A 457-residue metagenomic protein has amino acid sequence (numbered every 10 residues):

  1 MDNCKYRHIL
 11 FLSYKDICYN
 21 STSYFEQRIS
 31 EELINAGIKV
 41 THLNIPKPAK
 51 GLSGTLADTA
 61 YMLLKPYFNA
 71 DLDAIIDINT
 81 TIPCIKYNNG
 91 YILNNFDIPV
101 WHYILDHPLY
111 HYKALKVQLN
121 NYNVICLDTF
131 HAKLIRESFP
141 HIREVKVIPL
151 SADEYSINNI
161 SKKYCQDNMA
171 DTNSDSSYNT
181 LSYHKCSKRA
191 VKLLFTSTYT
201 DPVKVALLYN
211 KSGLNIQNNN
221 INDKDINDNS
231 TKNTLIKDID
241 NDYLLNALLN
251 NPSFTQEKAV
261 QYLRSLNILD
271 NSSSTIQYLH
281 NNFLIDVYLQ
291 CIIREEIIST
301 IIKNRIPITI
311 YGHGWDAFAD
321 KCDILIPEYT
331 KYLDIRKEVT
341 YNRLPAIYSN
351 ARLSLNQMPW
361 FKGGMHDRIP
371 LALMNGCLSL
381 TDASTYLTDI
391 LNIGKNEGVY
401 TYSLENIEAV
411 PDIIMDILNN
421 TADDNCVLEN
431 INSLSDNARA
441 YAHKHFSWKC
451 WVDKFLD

Functional and structural regions predicted by a protein language model:
C4-Y6, D71-L72, D97, N121 (+5 more regions): A general structural motif
K5, L10-F25, R143-D171, Y178-K362 (+1 more regions): Nucleotide-sugar donor-binding catalytic core of glycosyltransferases
L10-D16, T22-A36, T41-S138, Y155-N159 (+5 more regions): Extended catalytic core of nucleotide-activated donor transferases of GT-like folds
S13, Y24-E31, H42-P48, V117-Q118 (+4 more regions): Catalytic binding pocket for nucleotide-activated donors in carbohydrate/polymer assembly enzymes
S21, T55-T59, L127, D286-I293 (+4 more regions): Soluble or luminal CAZymes and related metallo-dependent hydrolases
I38, D73, I98, Y122 (+6 more regions): A structural micro-motif
I45, L105, L150, T198 (+1 more regions): Active-site donor-binding loop signature of nucleotide-sugar glycosyltransferases
